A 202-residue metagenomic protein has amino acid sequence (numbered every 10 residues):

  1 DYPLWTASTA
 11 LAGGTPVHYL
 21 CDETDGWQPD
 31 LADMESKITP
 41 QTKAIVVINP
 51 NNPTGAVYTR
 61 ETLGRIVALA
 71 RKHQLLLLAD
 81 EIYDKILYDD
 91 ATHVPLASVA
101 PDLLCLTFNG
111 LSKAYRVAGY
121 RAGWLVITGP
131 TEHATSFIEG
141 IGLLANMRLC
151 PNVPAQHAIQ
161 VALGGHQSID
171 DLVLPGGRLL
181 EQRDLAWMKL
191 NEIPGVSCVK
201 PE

Functional and structural regions predicted by a protein language model:
D1-G14, E23: Substrate-binding/gating loop at the entrance of the active-site cleft, primarily in PLP-dependent aminotransferase-like
A7-T9, L69, R116: Hydrophobic/aromatic ligand-binding patch that stacks against planar heteroaromatic rings of cofactors or nucleotides
A12, K72-H73, L103: Helix C-cap/helix->beta junction micro-motif
V17, D22-T92: Active-site phosphate-binding strand-loop segment of PLP-dependent enzymes
V17-Y19, L96, F108: Hydrophobic residues at beta-strand termini and immediately following loops that shape nucleotide-binding pockets
S98-G177, W187-K189: Conserved core segment of the aminotransferase class I/II
L179-L180, G195-E202: Conserved PLP-binding catalytic core of the aspartate aminotransferase-like
